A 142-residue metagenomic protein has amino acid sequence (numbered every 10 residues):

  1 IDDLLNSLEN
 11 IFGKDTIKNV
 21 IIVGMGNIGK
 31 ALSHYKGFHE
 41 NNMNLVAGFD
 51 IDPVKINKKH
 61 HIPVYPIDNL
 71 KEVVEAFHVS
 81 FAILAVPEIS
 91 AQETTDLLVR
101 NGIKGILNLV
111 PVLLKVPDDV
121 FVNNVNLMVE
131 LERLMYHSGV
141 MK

Functional and structural regions predicted by a protein language model:
I1-N101, P117-K142: Hydrophobic, well-ordered beta-alpha structural blocks that scaffold small-molecule cofactor pockets
I51, V110-V112: Short, ordered loop/turn segments at secondary-structure junctions
